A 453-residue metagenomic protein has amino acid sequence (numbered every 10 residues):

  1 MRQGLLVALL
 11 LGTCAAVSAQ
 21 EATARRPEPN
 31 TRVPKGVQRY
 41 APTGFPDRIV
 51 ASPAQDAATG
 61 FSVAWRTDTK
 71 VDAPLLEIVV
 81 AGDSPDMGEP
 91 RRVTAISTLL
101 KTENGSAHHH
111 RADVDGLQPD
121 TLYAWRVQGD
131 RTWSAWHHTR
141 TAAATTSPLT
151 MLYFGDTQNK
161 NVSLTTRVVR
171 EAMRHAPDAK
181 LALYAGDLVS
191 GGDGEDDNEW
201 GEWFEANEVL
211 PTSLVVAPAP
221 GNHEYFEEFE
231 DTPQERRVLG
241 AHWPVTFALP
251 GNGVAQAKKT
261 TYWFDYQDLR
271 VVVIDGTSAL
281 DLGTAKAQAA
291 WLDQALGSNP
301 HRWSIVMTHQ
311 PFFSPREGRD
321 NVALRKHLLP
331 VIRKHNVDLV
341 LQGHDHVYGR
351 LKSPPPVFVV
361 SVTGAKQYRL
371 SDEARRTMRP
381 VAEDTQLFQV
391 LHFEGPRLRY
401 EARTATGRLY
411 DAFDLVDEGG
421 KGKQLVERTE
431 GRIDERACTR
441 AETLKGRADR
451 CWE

Functional and structural regions predicted by a protein language model:
G4-C14: Bacterial N-terminal signal peptides
A19-Y153, R174-P177, D384, V390-E453: Acidic, histidine-bearing metal-coordination/catalytic regions of metal-dependent phosphoesterases
G82-H109, L152-R167, S190-G192, Q234-R237 (+7 more regions): Acidic/histidine-rich helix-loop elements that form or flank divalent-metal/phosphate-binding sites at the catalytic
R111-D113, L122-H138, N198-P300, R319 (+5 more regions): Extended active-site neighborhood of metal-dependent phosphoesterases/phosphodiesterases
G129, F154-N159, G186-L188, N222-H223 (+4 more regions): Active-site metal-binding loops of divalent metal-dependent hydrolases
P148-Q158, D268-S278, I305-H309, P356-T363 (+1 more regions): Active-site-proximal beta-strand elements of phosphoester/diester hydrolases
L149-A219, E224-Y225: Conserved, compact domain cores that house catalytic/ligand-binding motifs in diverse enzymes and effector modules
A185, V189, N299-R316: Short acidic, glycine-rich surface-loop motifs adjacent to enzyme active sites
